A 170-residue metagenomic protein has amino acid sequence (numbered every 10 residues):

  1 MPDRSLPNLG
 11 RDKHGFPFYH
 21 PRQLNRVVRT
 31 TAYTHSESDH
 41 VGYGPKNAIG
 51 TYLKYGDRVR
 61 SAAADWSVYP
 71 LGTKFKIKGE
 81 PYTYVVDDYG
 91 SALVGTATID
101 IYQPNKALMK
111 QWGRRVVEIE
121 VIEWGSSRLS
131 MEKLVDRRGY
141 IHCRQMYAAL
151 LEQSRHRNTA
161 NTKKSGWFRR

Functional and structural regions predicted by a protein language model:
M1-R170: Solvent-exposed, well-ordered loop and adjacent helix/strand elements within mature globular domains that form
